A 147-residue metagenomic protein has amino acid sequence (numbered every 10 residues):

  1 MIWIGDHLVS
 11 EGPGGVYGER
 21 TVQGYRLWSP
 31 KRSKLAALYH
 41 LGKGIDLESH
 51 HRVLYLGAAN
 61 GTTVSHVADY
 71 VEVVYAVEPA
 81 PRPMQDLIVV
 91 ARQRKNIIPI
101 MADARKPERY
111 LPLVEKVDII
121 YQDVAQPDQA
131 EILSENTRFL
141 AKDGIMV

Functional and structural regions predicted by a protein language model:
M1-R26: N-terminal auxiliary segments of SAM/dcSAM-dependent transferases
S29-H51: Conserved alpha-helix/loop element of class I SAM-dependent methyltransferases that forms part of the SAM/SAH-binding
L47-G61: Conserved class I S-adenosyl-L-methionine
R52, E72-V73, I145-M146: Residues at the starts of beta-strands that form the adenosine-phosphate
N60-V71: Conserved SAM-binding loop of SAM-dependent methyltransferases across substrates and taxa, primarily the Class I
D69, I132-V147: A short glycine-rich, Lys/Arg-flanked "PGG" loop and its adjoining helix->strand segment in the class I
V77-V117, Y121-D128: S-adenosyl-L-methionine
